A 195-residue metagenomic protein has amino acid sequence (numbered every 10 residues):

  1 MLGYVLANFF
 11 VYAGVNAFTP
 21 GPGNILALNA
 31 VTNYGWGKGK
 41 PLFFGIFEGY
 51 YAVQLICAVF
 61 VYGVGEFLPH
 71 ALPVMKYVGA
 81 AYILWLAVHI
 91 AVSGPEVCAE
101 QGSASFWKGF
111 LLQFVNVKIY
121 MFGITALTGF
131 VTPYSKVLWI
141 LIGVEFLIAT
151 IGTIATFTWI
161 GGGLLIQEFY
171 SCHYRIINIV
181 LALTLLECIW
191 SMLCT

Functional and structural regions predicted by a protein language model:
G3-E66, H70, T125-V144: Juxtamembrane transmembrane-helix termini in multi-pass membrane transport proteins
A7-Y12, G45, A81-L84, W107-L111 (+1 more regions): Short alpha-helical transmembrane interface motifs in multi-pass membrane proteins
G14, F18, Y51-A52, V88 (+3 more regions): Hydrophobic/aromatic residues within the transmembrane alpha-helices of Major Facilitator Superfamily
G37-S105, G162: Membrane helix-loop-helix hairpins that form the core translocation module of multi-pass transporters
I46-G49, L111-M121: Select subsegments of transmembrane alpha-helices in polytopic membrane proteins, especially boundary-proximal
L55-A58, V115-L127, T184-T195: Hydrophobic alpha-helical transmembrane segments in multi-pass integral membrane proteins
E66-P95, A149-W159, F169-T195: Selective transmembrane alpha-helices of multi-pass membrane proteins
Q101, S105-F110, N116: Anionic-ligand binding region
